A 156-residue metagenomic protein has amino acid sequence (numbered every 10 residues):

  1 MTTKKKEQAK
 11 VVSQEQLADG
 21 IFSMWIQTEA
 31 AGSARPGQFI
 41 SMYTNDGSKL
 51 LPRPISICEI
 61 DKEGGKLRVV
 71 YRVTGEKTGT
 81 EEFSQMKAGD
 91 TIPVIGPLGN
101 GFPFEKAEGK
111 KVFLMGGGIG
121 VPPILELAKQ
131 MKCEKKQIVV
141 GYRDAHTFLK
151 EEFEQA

Functional and structural regions predicted by a protein language model:
T2-K87: Ferredoxin-reductase
T78-A156: FNR/FR-type flavoprotein reductase catalytic core
